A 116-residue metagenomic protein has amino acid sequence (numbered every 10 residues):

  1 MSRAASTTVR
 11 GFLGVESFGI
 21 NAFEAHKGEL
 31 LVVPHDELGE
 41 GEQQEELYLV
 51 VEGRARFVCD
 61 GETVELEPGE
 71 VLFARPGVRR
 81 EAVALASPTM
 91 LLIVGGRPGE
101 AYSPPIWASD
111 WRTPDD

Functional and structural regions predicted by a protein language model:
M1-V32, D110-D116: A short, N-terminal "cap"/entry segment at the start of jelly-roll beta-barrel domains of the cupin/DSBH fold
S17, Q44-L47, P88-T89: Short, surface-exposed beta-edge/turn micro-motifs
G28-E42: Catalytic core of non-heme Fe(II) oxygenases with the double-stranded beta-helix
G39-F57: Short, conserved beta-strand element in jelly-roll/cupin
E52, D60, V94-G96: Cofactor-binding loop segments of dinucleotide-utilizing enzymes, especially the Rossmann-like FAD- and NAD(P)+-binding
F57-V58, A74, R79-A86: Short beta-strand His + acidic residue motifs that chelate non-heme Fe in jelly-roll/DSBH and cupin folds
D60-P76: Short acidic-glycine-tyrosine-enriched beta hairpin
E81-D116: Double-stranded beta-helix
